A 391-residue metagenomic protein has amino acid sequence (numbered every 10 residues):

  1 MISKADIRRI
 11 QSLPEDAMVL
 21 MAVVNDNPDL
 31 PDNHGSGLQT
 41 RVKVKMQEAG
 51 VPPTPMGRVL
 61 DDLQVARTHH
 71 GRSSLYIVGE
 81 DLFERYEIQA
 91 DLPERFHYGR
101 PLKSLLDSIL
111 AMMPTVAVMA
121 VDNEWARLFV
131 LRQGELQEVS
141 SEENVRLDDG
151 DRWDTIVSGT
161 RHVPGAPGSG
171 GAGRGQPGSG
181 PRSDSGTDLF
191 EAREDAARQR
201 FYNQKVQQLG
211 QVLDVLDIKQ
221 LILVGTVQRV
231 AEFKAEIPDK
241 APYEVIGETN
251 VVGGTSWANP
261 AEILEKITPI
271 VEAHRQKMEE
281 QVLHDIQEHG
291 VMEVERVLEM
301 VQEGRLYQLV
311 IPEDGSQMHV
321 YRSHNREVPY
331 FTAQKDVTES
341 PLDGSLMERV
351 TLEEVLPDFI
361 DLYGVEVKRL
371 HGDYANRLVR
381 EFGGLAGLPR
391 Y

Functional and structural regions predicted by a protein language model:
M1-Y391: Terminal alpha-helical anchor/extension segments at protein ends
